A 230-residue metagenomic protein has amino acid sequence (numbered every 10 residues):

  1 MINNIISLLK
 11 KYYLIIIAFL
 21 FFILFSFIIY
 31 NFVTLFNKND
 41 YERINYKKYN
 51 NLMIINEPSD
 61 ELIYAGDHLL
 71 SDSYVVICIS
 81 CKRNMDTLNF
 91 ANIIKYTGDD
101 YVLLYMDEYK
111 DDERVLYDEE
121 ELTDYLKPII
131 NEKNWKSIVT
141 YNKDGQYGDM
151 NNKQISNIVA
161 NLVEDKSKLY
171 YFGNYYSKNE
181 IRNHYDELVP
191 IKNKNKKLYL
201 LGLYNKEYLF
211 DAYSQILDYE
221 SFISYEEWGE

Functional and structural regions predicted by a protein language model:
I2-K133, A160-S167: Active-site rim/loop-helix segments in enzyme catalytic domains that contact anionic ligands
I2-N4, L8, Y13-N31, D165-E230: The feature marks non-catalytic terminal segments
E57-P58, D149-K153, Y204: Histidine-centered active-site/metal-ligand motif
D60-I63, R83-N84, K143-G148, S177-E180: Active-site environment of divalent metal-dependent phosphoester hydrolases
Y109-E113, Q146-D149, I155-S156, K178-E180: Short catalytic/ligand-binding loop motif for oxyanion handling, primarily in non-cytosolic enzymes, centered on
L116-E120, M150-K153, I191: Soluble non-cytosolic domains of exported or imported proteins
N131-K168: Active-site adenylate/phosphate-handling loop in enzymes that bind or generate adenylated species
